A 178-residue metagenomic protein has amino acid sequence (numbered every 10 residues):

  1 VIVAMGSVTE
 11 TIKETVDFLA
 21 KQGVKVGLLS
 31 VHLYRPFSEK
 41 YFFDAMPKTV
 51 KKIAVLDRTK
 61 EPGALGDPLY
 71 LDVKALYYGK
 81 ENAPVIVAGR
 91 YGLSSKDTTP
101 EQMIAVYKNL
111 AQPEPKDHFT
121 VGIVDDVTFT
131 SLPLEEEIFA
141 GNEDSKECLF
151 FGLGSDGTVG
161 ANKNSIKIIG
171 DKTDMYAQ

Functional and structural regions predicted by a protein language model:
V1, A45-K48, K80-E81, P113 (+2 more regions): Solvent-exposed alpha-helices and their adjacent loops that cap or buttress functional pockets in soluble metabolic
V3-R35, D144-Q178: Anionic-ligand anchoring segments at beta-strand to alpha-helix junctions in alpha/beta enzyme folds, i.e., glycine
T9, K13, K21, L28-L65 (+1 more regions): Glycine-rich, anion-gripping cofactor-binding loops and their flanking helix/strand elements in enzyme active sites
K13-T15, E39-Y41, A64-P68, D97-Q102 (+1 more regions): Short acidic, glycine/serine/threonine-rich loops at helix termini
T15-F18, A45, D72-K80, I168: Alpha-helical structural signal in soluble globular domains
V24, K51, A83-P84, M175: A structural micro-motif
R35-E39, V121-I123, A161: Generic structural "secondary-structure junction" signal
K52-G141: Peripheral docking tails and interdomain loops at the edges of cofactor- or intermediate-handling domains
